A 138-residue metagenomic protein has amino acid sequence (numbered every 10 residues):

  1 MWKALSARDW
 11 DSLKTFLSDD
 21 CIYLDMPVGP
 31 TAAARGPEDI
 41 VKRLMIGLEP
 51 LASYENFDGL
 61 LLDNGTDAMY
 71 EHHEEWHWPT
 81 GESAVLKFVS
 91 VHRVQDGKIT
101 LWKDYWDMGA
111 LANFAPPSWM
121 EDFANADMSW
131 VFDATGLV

Functional and structural regions predicted by a protein language model:
M1-D9, F16: Short, aromatic-enriched amphipathic alpha-helices that serve as compact interaction elements
S12-T66: A solvent-exposed, acidic/Ser-Thr-rich amphipathic alpha-helical stretch
K42-V138: A beta-strand edge to alpha-helix "cap/lid" segment located at domain peripheries
